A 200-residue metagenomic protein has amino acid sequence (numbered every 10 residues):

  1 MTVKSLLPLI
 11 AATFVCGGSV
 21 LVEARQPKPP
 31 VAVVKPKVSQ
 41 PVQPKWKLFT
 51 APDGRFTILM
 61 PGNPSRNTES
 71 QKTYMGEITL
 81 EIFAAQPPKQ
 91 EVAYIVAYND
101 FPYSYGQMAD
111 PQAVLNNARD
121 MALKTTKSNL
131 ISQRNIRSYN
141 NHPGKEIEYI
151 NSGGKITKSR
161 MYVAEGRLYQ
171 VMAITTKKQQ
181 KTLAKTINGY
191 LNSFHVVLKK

Functional and structural regions predicted by a protein language model:
M1-I10: Bacterial N-terminal signal peptides that target proteins for export
I10-G17: Bacterial N-terminal signal peptides
V22-A24: Boundary at the C-terminal end of the N-terminal hydrophobic targeting segment
A32-V34, S39, A184: Intrinsically disordered, low-complexity segments enriched in small/polar and acidic residues
K37-L80, S138-Y139, N188-H195, K200: N-terminal "mature-domain start" segment
L59-A85, A118-A164: Signature of long, low-cysteine stretches enriched in small and polar/charged residues
P64-R66, A113-T126, R167-K200: Surface-exposed amphipathic alpha-helical segments
L80-A113, Y169: A short acidic-to-branched-hydrophobic micro-motif
